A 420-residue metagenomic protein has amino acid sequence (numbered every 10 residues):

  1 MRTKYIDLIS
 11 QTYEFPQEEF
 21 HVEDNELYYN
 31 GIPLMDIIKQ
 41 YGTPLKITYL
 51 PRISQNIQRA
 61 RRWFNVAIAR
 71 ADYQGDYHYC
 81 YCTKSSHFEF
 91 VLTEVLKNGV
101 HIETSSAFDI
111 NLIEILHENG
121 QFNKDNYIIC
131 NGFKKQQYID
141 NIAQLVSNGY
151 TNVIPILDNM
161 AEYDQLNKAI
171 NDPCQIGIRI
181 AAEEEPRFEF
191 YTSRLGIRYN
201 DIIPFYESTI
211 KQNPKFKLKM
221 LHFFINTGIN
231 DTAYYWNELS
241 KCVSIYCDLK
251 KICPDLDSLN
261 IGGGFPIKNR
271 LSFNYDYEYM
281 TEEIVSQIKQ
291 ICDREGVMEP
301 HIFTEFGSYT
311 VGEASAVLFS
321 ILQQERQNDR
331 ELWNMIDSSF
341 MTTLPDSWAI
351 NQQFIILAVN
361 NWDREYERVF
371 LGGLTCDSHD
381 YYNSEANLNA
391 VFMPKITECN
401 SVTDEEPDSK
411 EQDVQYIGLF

Functional and structural regions predicted by a protein language model:
M1-C174, I178, E207, K211-K217 (+1 more regions): A charged N-terminal "starter" segment
M1-S10, A169-P173, A182-R330: Active-site loop/helix belt of alpha/beta enzymes
P33, Y49-R52, N56, A60 (+16 more regions): General structural feature for long, well-ordered alpha-helical segments within catalytic domains of soluble enzymes
R52, C80-F88, S105-D109, F133-K135 (+8 more regions): Active-site beta-loop-alpha junctions enriched in small/polar residues
E89-V91, L112-I113, Q165-L166, N269 (+3 more regions): Short helix/loop capping segments that flank catalytic or ligand/cofactor-binding pockets
H101-E103, I129, I154-I156, G177-R179 (+7 more regions): Structured core elements
Q121-F122, S147-G149, A169-N171, R187 (+5 more regions): Solvent-exposed alpha-helices and their adjacent loops that cap or buttress functional pockets in soluble metabolic
D293, V297-F420: Charged (often Lys/Glu-rich) extended helix/loop segments that serve as interaction or gating elements
